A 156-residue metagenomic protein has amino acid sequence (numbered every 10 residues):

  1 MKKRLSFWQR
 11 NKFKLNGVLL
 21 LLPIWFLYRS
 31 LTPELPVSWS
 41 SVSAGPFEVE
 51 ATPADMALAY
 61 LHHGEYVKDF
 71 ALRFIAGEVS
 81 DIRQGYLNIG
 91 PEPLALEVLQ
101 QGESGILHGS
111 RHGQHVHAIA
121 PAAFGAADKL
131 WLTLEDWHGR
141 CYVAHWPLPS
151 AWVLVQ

Functional and structural regions predicted by a protein language model:
M1-W8: N-terminal Lys/Arg-rich, disordered targeting/topogenic segments
Q9-S30: Hydrophobic membrane-insertion alpha-helices, especially the h-region of bacterial N-terminal signal peptides
S30-D69, I106-H108: Transition segment at domain starts
A57-E103: Extracytoplasmic/periplasmic/luminal assembly and interaction segments in envelope/secretory/respiratory proteins
I82-Y86, K129, C141: Exposed beta-strand and adjacent loop surfaces of beta-rich binding modules that mediate intermolecular recognition
G102-K129, W137: Short, solvent-exposed, Trp/other aromatic-anchored flexible loops in extracytoplasmic proteins
D136-V143: Short acidic/polar inter-strand loop motif in beta-rich domains
A151-Q156: Low-complexity, Pro/Ser/Thr- and charge-rich linker/hinge segments at domain boundaries
